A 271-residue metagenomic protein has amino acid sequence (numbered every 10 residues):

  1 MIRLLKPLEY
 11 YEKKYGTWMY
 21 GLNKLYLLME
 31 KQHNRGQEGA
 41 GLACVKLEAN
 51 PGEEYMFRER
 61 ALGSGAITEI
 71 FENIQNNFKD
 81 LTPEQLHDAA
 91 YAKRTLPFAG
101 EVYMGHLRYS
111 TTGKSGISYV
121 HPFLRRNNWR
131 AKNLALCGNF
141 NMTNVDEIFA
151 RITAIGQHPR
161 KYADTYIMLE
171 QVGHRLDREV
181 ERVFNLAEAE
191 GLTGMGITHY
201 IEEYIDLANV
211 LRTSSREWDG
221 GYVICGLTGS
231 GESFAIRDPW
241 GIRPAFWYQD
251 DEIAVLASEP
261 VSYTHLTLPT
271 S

Functional and structural regions predicted by a protein language model:
M1-L266, S271: Conserved short alpha-helical segments that host acidic/polar catalytic motifs at enzyme active sites
